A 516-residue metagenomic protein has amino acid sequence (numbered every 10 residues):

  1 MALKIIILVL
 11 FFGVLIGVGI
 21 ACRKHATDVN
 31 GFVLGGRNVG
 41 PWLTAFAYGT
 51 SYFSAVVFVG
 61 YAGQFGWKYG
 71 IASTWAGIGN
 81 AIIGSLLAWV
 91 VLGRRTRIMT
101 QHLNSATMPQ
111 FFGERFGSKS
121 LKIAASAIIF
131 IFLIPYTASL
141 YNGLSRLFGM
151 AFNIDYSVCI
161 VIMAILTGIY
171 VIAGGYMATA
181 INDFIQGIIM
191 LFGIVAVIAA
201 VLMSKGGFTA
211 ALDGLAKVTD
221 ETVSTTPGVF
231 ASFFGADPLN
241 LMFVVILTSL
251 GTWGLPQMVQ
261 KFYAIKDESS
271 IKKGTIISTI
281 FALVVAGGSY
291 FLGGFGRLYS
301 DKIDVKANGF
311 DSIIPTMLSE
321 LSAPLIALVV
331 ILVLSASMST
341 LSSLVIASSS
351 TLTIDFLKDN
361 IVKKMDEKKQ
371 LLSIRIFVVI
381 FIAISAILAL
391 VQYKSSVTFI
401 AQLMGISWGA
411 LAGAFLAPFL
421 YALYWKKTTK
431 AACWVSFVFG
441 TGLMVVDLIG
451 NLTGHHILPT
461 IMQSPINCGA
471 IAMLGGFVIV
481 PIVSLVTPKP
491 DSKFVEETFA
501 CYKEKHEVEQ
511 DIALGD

Functional and structural regions predicted by a protein language model:
M1-D516: Membrane-embedded helix-loop-helix hairpins and adjacent transmembrane boundary segments in multi-pass transporters
